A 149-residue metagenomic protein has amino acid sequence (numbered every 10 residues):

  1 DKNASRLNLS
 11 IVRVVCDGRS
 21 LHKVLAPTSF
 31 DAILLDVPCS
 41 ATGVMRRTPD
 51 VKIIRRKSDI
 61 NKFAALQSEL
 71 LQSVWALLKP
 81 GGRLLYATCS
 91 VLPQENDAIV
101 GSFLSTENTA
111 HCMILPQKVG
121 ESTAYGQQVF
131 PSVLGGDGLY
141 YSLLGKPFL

Functional and structural regions predicted by a protein language model:
D1-L149: S-adenosylmethionine
